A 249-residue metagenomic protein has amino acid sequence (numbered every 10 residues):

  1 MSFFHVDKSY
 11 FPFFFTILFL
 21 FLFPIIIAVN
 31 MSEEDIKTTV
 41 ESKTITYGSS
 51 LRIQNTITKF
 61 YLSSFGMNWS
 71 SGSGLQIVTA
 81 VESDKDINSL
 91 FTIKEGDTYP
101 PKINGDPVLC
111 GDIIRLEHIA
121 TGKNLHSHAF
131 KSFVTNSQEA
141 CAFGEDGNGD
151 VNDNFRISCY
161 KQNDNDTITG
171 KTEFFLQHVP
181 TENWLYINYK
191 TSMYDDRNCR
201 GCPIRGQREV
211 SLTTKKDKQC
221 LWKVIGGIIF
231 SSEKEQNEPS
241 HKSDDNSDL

Functional and structural regions predicted by a protein language model:
M1-L18: Classical eukaryotic N-terminal signal peptides for Sec-dependent ER targeting/secretion, especially the positively
P12-F13, L22-F23, L75: Compositionally biased, low-complexity segments enriched in small residues
F19-I27: Hydrophobic h-region of N-terminal signal peptides that target proteins for export in Gram-negative bacteria
I26-L249: Lectin-like carbohydrate-binding module/patch detector with strong preference for beta-trefoil
